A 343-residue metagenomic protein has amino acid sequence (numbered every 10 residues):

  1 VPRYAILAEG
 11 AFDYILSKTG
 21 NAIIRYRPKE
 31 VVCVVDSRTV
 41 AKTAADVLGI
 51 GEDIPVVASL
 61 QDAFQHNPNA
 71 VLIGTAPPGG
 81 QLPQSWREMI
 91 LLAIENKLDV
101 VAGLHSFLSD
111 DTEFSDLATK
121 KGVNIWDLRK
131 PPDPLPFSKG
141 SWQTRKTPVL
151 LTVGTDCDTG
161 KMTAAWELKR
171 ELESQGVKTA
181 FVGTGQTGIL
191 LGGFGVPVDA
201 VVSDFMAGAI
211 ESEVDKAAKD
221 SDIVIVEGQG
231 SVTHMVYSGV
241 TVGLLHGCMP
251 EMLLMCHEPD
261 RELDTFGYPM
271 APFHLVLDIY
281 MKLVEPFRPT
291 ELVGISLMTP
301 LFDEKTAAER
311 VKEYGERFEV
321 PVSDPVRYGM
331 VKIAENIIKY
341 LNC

Functional and structural regions predicted by a protein language model:
V1-P83, R87, P269, V276 (+4 more regions): N-terminal glycine-/serine-/threonine-rich beta1-alpha1-beta2 phosphate-ribose binding loop of Rossmann-like
V1-R3, G10, S17, R25 (+7 more regions): ATP-dependent carboxylate-amine ligase catalytic core
V31, V56, V100, N124-I125 (+2 more regions): Hydrophobic beta-strand scaffold residues
L72-A76, A102, V226, M255: Redox-cofactor binding/interface segments in oxidoreductases and associated redox assembly factors
G79, M89-V149: Extreme N-terminal, non-catalytic leader segments that precede Walker-type/kinase nucleotide-binding cores
V101-H105, L151-T159, V196-V201: Flexible, glycine/proline-enriched loop segments at strand-loop-helix junctions that form or flank small-ligand binding
S106-L108, T112, W126-P132, W142 (+3 more regions): Conserved catalytic-core segment of NTP-binding enzymes
L135-F181: Walker A (P-loop) phosphate-binding motif
